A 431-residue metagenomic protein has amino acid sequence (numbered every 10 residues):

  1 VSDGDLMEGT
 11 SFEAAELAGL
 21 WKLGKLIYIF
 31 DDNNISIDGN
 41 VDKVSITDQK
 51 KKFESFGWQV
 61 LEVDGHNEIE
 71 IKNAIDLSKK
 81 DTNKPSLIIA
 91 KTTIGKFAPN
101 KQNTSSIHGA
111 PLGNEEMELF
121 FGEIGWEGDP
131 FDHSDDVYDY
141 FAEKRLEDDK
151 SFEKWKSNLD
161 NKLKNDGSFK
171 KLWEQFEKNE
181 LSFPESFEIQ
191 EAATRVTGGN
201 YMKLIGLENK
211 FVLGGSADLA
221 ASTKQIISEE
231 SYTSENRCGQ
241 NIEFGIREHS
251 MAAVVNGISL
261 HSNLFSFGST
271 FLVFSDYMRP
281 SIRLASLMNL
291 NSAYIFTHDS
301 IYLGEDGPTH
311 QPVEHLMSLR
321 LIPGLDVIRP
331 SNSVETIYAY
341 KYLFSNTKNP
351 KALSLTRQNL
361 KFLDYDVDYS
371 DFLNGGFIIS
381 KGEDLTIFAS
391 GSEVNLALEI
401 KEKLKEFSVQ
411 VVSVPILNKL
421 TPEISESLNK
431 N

Functional and structural regions predicted by a protein language model:
V1-A142, L321-N431: Glycine-rich ThDP/TPP pyrophosphate-binding loop and its adjacent helix/strand module within ThDP-dependent enzymes
E143-L146, K150-K351, N359: Thiamine diphosphate
